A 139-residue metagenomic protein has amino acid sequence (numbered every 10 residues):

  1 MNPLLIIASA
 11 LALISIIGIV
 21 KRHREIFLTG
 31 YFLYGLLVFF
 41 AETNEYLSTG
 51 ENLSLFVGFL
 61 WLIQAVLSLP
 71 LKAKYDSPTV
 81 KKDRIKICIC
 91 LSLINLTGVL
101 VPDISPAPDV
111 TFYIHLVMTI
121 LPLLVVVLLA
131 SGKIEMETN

Functional and structural regions predicted by a protein language model:
M1-A8, E51-S68, T111-L123: Alpha-helical transmembrane segments of polytopic membrane proteins
P3-H23: N-terminal signal-anchor/start-transfer transmembrane helix
I16-R22, A65-T79, P122-T138: Membrane-water interface at the C-terminal end of transmembrane alpha helices
R22-L33, V80-C88: Membrane-interfacial loop-to-transmembrane alpha-helix junctions, especially the N-terminal start
L28-L53: Membrane-helix boundary elements
F32-F40, L60, K86-V101, H115-V126: Alpha-helical transmembrane segments of multi-pass integral membrane proteins
S48-C88: Alpha-helical transmembrane-segment detector that highlights a single hydrophobic TM helix and its immediate
Y75-K82, L96-I114: Membrane-helix boundary connector in multi-pass membrane proteins
